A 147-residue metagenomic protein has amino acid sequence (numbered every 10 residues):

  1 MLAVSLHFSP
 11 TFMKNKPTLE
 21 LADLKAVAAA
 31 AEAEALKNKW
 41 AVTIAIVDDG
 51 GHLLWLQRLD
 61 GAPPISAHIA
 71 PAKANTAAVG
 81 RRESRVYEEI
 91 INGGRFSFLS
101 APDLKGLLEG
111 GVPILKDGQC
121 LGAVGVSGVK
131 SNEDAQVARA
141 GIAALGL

Functional and structural regions predicted by a protein language model:
A3-F12: Short, Lys/Arg-enriched N-terminal segments with co-localized hydrophobic residues within the first ~10-30 amino acids
F12-L147: Flexible, solvent-exposed loop/hinge segments and secondary-structure transition points
